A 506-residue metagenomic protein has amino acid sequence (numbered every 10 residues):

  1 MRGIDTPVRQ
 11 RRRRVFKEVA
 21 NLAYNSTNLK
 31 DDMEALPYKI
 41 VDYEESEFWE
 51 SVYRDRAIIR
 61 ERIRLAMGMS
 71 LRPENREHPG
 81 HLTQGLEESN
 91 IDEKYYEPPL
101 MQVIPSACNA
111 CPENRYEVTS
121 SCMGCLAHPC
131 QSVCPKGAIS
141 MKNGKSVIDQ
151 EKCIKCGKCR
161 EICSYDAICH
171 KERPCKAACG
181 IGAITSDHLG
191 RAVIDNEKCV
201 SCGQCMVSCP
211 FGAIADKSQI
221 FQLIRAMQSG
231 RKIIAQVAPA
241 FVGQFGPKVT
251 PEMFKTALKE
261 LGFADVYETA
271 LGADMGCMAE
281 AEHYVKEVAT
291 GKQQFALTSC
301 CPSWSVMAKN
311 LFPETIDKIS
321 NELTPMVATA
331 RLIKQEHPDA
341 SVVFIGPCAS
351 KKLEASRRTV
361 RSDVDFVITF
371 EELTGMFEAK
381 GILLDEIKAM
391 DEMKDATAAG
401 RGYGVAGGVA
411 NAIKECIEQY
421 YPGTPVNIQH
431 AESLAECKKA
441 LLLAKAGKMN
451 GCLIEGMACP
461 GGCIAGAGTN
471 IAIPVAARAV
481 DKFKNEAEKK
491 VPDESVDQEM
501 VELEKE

Functional and structural regions predicted by a protein language model:
M1-H81, G85, D216-E506: Iron-sulfur-associated redox domains of electron-transfer enzymes in respiratory and anaerobic energy metabolism
N90-T119, K136-G137: N-terminal [4Fe-4S]-dependent radical SAM core
N109-E117, S140-K145, S186, Q204 (+3 more regions): Gly-rich Lys/Arg/Thr-decorated short loops/hinges at beta-loop-alpha junctions or inter-strand turns that position
Y116, S208-C209, V360-R361: Short glycine-enriched loop/turn motifs at secondary-structure junctions
V118, D149, D195, V237-A238 (+1 more regions): A secondary-structure boundary/capping signal
A127-Q150, K158-D195, V200, Q204-Q219 (+1 more regions): Iron-sulfur cluster-binding cysteine motifs and their immediate structural context in ferredoxin-like electron-transfer
